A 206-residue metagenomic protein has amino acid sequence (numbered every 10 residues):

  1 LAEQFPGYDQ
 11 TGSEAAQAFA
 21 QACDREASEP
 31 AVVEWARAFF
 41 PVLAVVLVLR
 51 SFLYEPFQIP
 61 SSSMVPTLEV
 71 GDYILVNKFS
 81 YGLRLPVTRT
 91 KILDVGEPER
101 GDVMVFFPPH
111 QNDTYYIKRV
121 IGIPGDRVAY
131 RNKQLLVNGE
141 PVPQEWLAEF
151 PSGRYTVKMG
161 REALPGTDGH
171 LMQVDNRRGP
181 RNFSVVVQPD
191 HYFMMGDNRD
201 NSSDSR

Functional and structural regions predicted by a protein language model:
A2-V32, A36, E55-Q58, S63-R206: Soluble "head" domains of membrane/secretory-pathway proteins
R37-F52: Hydrophobic membrane-insertion alpha-helices, especially the h-region of bacterial N-terminal signal peptides
